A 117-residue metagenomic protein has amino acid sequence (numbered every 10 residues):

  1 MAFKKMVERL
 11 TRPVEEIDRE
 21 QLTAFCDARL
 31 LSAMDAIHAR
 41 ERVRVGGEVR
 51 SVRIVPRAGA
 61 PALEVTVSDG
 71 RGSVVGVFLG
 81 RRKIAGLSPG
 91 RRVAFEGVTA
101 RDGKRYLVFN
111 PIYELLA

Functional and structural regions predicted by a protein language model:
M1-G46, R50-P56, R101, Y106-A117: OB/S1-fold single-stranded nucleic-acid-binding modules and their adjacent gly/ser/pro-rich low-complexity linkers
H38, R81-E96: Short nucleic-acid-contacting surface segments enriched for D/E, G, S/T with interspersed K/R
V43-V45, L63, V93: Hydrophobic core residues within well-ordered beta-strands of beta-rich domains
V52-G76: OB-fold (S1/OB) nucleic-acid-binding surfaces
R57-P61, S88-P89, L107: Short glycine/proline-enriched turns and hinge-like loops at secondary-structure junctions
V67-D69, V74, R82-K83, A94 (+1 more regions): Amphipathic, hydrophobic secondary-structure cores in small proteins
V77-F78, N110: Residue-level recognition of conserved beta-strand positions in structured domain cores
